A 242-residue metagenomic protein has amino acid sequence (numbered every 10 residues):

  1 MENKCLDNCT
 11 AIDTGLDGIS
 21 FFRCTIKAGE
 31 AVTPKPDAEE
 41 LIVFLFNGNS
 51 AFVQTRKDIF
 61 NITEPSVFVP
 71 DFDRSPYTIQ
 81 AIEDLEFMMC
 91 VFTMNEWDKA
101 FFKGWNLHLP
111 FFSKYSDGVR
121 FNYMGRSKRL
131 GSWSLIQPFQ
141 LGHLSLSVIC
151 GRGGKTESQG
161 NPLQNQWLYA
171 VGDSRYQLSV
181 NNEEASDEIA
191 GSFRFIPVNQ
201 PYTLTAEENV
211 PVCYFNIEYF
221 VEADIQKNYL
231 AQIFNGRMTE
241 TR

Functional and structural regions predicted by a protein language model:
M1-S20, N95-K155, T241-R242: A short, N-terminal "cap"/entry segment at the start of jelly-roll beta-barrel domains of the cupin/DSBH fold
K4-I59: N-terminal ordered "arm"
S20-D37, H143-P162: Conserved short histidine dyad/triad with adjacent acidic residue
F21-T25, I42, V67-V69, M89 (+3 more regions): Conserved hydrophobic/aromatic beta-strand scaffold that supports enzyme active sites
K35-E64, W167-A190: A short beta-strand-loop-beta hairpin characteristic of the jelly-roll/cupin
I62-A81, F92, E188-E208, E218-Y219: Conserved metal-binding segment of the jelly-roll/cupin
E83-Y123, E207-R242: Double-stranded beta-helix
E157-V212: Intrinsically disordered, low-complexity segments enriched in Gly and acidic/Ser/Thr residues that form flexible
